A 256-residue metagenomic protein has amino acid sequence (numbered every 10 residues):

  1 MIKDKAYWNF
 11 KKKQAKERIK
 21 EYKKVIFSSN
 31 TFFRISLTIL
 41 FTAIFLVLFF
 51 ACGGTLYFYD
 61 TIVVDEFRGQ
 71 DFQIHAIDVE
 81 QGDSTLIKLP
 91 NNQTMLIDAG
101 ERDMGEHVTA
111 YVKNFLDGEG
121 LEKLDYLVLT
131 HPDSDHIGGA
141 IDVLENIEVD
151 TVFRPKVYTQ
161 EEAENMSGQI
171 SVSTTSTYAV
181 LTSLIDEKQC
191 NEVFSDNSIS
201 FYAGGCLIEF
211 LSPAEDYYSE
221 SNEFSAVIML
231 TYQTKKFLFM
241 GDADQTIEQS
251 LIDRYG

Functional and structural regions predicted by a protein language model:
I2-G256: Non-globular, low-confidence helical/coil segments that flank catalytic cores
